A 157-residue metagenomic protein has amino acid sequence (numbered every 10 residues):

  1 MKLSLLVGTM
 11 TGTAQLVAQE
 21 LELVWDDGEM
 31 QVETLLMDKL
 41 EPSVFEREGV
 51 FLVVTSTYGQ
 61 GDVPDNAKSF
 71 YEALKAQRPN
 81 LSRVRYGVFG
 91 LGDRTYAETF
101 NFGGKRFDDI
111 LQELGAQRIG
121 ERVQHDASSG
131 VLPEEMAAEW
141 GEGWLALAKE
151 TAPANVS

Functional and structural regions predicted by a protein language model:
M1-V7: Glycine- and acidic
S4, G12-L16, V24-G28, R47-S157: FMN-binding flavodoxin-like domain, especially the glycine-rich phosphate-binding loop
E29-P42: A short, well-structured beta->alpha microelement
